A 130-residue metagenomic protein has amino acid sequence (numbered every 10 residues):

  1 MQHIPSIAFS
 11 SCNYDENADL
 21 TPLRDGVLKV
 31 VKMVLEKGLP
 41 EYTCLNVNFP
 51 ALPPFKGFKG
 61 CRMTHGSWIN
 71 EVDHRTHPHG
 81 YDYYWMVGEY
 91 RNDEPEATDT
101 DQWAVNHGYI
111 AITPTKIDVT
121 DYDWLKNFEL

Functional and structural regions predicted by a protein language model:
M1-N13: Internal, conserved structured core segments that host functional sites
C12-T21: Flexible, glycine/proline-enriched loop segments at strand-loop-helix junctions that form or flank small-ligand binding
L20-L130: Electrostatically charged, flexible surface regions
